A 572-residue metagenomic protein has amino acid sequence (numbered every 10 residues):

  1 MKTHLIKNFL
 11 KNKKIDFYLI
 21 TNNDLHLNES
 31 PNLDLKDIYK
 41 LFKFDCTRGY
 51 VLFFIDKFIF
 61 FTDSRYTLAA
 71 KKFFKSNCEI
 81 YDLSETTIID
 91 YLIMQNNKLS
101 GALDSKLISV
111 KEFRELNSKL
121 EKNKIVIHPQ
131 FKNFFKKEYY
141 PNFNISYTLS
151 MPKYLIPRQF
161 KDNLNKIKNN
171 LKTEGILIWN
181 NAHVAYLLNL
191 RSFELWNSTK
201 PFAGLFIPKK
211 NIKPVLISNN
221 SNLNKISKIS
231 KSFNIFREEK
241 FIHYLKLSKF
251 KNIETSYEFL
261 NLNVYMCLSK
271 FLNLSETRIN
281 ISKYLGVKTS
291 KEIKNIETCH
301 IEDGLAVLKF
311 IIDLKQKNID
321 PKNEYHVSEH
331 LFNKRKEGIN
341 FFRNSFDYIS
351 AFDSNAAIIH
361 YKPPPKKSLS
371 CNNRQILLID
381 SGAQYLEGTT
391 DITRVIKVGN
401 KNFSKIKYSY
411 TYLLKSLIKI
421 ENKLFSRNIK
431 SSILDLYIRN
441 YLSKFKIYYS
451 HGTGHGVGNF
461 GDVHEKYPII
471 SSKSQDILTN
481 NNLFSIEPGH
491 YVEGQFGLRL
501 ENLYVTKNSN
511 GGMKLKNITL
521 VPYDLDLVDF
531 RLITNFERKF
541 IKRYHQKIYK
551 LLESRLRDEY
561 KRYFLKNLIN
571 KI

Functional and structural regions predicted by a protein language model:
M1-I572: Active-site neighborhoods and metal-handling regions in enzymes and metal-associated proteins
